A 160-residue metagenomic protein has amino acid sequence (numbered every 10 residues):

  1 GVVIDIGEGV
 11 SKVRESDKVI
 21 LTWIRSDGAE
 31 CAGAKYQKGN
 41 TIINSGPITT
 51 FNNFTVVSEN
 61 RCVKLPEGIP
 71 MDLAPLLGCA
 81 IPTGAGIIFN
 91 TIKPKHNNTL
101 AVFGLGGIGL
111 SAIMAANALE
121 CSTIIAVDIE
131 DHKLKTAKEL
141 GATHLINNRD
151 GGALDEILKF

Functional and structural regions predicted by a protein language model:
G1-G28, P66-I69: Glycine-rich beta-strand-centered segment in the early N-terminal region that forms part of a ligand/cofactor-binding
G1-V3, V13, T55, L65 (+4 more regions): Hydrophobic packing within well-folded, soluble alpha/beta domains
R25-F103: NAD(P)H dinucleotide-binding glycine-rich loop of Rossmann-like/cofactor-binding domains, especially the beta1-alpha1
T83, I108, A116: Hydrophobic/small residue at the entry helix of a nucleotide-binding pocket
I87, A112, K133: Conserved sugar-transfer catalytic core signal across GT-A, GT-B, and GT-C glycosyltransferases
F89-N90, M114-A118: Short, well-ordered alpha-helices that flank and scaffold nucleotide-derived cofactor binding pockets
T99-L105, N117-F160: Adenosine-nucleotide cofactor-binding segment
